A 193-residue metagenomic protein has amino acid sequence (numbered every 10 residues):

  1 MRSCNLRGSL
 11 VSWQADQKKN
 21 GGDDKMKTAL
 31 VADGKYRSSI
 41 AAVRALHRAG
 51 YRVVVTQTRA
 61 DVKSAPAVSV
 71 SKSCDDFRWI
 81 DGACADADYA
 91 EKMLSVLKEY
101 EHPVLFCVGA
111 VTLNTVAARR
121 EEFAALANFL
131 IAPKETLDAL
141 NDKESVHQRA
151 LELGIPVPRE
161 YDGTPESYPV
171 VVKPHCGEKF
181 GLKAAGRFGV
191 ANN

Functional and structural regions predicted by a protein language model:
C4, G22-A132: ATP-binding N-terminal substructure of ATP-dependent carboxylate-amine bond-forming enzymes
N5, S9-Q14, G22: Short, positively charged and aromatic/hydrophobic N-terminal segments
N5, T58-R59, P174-K179: Short regulatory "switch" loops immediately downstream of catalytic or recognition motifs within protein catalytic
G8-V11, P66, T164: Residue-level detector of alpha-helix boundary/anchor positions
V11, D24-K25, A85, A184 (+1 more regions): Polar low-complexity intrinsically disordered regions enriched in Ser/Thr and small residues
L137-N193: Active-site nucleotide/adenylate-binding loops and adjacent lid/helix of ATP-dependent enzymes
